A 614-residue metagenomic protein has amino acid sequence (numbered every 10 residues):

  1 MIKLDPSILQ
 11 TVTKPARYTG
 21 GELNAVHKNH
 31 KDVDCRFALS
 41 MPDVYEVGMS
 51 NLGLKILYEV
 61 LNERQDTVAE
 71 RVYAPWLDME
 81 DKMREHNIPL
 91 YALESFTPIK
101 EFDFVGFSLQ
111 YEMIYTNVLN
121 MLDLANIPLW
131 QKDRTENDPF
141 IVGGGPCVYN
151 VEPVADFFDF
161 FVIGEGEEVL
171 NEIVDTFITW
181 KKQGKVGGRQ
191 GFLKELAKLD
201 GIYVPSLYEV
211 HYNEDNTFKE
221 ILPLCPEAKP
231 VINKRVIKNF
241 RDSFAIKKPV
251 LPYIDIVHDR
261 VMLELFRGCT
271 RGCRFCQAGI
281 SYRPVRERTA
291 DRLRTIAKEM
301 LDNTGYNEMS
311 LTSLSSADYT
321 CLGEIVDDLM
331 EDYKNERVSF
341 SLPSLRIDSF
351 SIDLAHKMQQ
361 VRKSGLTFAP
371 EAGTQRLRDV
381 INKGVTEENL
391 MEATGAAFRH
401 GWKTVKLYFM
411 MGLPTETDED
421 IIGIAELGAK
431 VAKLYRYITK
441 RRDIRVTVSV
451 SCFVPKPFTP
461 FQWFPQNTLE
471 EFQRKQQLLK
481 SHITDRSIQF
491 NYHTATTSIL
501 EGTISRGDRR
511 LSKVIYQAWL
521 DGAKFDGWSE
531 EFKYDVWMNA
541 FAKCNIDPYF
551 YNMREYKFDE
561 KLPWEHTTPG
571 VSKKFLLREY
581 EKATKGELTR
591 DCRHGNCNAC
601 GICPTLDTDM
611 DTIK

Functional and structural regions predicted by a protein language model:
M1-K28, F37-L39, T484-K614: Radical SAM enzyme core and accessory elements
S7-A38, Y45-E46, P205, H211 (+3 more regions): N-terminal [4Fe-4S]-dependent radical SAM core
F37-D43, L61, V250-F275, L301 (+2 more regions): N-terminal pre-triad scaffold of radical SAM enzymes
L39-S40, V44, E299-K406, M410-T447 (+2 more regions): Conserved SAM/AdoMet-binding glycine-rich loop
N51, D255-D291, N596-K614: Canonical Radical SAM [4Fe-4S] cluster-binding loop centered on the CxxxCxxC motif and its immediate flanking residues
L54, H86, L122, D156-F161 (+8 more regions): Short secondary-structure boundary/capping segments
A74-C225, P460-D508, Y516-E530: Glycine-rich beta-alpha loop elements in corrinoid/cobalamin-binding modules across cobalamin-dependent enzymes
E195-V204, L314-Y319, P343-S349, G412 (+4 more regions): A glycine-rich phosphate-binding loop feature that marks nucleotide/adenosyl-phosphate handling sites
